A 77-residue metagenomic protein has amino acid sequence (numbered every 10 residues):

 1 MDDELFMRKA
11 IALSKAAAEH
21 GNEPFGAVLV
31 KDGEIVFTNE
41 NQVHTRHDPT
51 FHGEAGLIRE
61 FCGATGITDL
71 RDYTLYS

Functional and structural regions predicted by a protein language model:
D2-N22: Short, basic/aromatic recognition patches
L5, E34, G56: Active-site phosphate/pyrophosphate-handling residues
A10, S14-A17, A27, G53 (+1 more regions): Small-residue (primarily alanine) positions within well-ordered alpha-helices, especially packing/interaction faces
G21-F25, R71: Short, basic and Ser/Thr-rich N-terminal targeting/leader segments
F25-G33: Short beta-strand scaffold segments in enzyme catalytic cores
F37-S77: Zn2+-dependent cytidine deaminase-like catalytic core
